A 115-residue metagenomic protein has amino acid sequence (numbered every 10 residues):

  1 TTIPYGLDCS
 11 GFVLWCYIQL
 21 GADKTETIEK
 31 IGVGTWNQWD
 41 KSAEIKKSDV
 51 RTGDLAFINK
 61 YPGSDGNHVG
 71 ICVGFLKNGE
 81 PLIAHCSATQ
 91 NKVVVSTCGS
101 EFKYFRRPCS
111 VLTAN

Functional and structural regions predicted by a protein language model:
T1-T52: Catalytic cysteine-centered active-site loop
T2-I3, Y61-G63: Short consensus segments that form the blades of beta-propeller domains, in both extracellular/periplasmic
I28-K46, P62-N115: Aromatic- and glycine-rich peptidoglycan recognition patches
